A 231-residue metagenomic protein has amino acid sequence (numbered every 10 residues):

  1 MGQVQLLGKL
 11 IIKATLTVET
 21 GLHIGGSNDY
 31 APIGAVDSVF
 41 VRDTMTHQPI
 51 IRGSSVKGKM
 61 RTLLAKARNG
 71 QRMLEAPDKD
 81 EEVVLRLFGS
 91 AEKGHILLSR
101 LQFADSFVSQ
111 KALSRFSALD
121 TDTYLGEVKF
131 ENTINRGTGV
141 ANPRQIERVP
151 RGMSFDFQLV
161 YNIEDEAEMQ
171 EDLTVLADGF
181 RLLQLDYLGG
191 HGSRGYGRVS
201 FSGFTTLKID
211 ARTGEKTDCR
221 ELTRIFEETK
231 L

Functional and structural regions predicted by a protein language model:
M1-E131, T138-L231: RNA-binding basic/glycine-rich loop and surface signature characteristic of RAMP-family CRISPR effectors
